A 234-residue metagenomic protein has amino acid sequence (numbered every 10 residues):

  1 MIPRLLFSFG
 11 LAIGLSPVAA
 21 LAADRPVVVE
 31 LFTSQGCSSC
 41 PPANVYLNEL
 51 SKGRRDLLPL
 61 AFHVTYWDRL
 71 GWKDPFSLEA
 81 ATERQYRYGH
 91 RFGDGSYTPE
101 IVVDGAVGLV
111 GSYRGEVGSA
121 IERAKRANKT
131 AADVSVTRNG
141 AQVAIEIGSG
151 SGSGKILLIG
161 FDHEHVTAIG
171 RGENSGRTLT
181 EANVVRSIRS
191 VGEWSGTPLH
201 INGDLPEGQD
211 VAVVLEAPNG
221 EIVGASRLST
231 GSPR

Functional and structural regions predicted by a protein language model:
P3-P17: Bacterial N-terminal signal peptides
R4-S8, A22, K52-R55, A127-K129 (+2 more regions): A generic structural signal for short, non-catalytic loop/turn and secondary-structure boundary residues
L11, V18-A22, G224: Residue-level detector of intrinsically disordered, flexible termini and proteolytic processing junctions
V18-A19, D24, L57, T98 (+2 more regions): Generic secretory/membrane-interface signal
L21-H90, G95: Active-site-proximal cofactor/substrate-binding loop regions of enzyme domains
P75-D94, T98, V107-R234: Short, conserved sequence motifs used for protein processing/export or organelle targeting and for catalysis
I101: Ligand-binding face of N-terminal immunoglobulin V-set domains in extracellular IgSF glycoproteins
